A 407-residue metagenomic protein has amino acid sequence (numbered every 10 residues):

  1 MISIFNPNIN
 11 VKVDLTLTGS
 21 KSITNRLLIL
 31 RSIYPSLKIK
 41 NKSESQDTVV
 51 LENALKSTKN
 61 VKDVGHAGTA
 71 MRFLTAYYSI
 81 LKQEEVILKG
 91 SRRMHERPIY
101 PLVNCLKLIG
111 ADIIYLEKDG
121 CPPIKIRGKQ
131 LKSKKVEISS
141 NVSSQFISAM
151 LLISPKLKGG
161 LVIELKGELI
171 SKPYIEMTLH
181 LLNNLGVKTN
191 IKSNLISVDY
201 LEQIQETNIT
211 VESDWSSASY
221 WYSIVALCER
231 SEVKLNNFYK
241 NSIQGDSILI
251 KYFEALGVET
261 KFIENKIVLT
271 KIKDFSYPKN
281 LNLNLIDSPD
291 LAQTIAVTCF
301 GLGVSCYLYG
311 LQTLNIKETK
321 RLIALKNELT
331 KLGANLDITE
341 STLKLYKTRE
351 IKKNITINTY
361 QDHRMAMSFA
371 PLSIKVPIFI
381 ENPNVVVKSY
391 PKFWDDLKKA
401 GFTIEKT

Functional and structural regions predicted by a protein language model:
M1-T407: Short, structured segments at the rim of ligand-binding sites
